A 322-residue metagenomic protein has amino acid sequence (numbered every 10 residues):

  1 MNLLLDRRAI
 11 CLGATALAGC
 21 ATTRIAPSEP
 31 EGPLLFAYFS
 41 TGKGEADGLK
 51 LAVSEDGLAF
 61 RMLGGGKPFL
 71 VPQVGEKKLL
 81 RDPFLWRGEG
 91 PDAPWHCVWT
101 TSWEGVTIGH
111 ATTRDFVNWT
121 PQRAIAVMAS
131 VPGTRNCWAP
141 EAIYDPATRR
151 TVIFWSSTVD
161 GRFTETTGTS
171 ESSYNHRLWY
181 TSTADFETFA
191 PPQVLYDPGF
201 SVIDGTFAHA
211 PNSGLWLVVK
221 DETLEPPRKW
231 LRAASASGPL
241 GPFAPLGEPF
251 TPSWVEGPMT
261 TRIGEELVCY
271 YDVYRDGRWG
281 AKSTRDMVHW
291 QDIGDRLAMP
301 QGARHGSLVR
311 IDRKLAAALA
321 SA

Functional and structural regions predicted by a protein language model:
N2-L4, A9-A322: Carbohydrate-active catalytic/glycan-binding domains of CAZyme proteins, especially the secreted or lumenal ectodomains
